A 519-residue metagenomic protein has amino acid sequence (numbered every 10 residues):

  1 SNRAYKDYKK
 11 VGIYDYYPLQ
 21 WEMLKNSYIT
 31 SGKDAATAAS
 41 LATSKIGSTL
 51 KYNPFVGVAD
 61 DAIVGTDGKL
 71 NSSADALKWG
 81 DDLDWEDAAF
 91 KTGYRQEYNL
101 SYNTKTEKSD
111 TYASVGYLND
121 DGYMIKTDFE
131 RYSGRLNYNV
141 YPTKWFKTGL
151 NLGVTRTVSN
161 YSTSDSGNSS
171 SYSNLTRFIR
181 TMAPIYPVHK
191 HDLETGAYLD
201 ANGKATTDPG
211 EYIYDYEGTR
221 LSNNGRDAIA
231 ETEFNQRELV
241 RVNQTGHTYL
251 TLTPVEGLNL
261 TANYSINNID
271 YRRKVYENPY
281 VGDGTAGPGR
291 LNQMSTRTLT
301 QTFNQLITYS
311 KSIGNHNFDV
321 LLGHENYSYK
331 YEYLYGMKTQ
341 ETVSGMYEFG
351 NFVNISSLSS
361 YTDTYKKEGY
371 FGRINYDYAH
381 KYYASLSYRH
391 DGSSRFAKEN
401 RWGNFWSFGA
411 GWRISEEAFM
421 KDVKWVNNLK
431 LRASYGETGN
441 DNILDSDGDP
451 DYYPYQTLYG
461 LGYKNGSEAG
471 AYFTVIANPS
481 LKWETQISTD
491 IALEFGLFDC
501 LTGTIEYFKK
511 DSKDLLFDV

Functional and structural regions predicted by a protein language model:
S1-I125, D165, H189-E238, N243 (+2 more regions): Residues embedded in well-ordered regular secondary structure
N2-D7, T157-Y161, N440-N442: A short beta-to-alpha transition loop/helix N-cap that caps and shapes the active-site region
K9-K10, Y161-S164, L334-Y335, D445-D447: Short aromatic-enriched loop/helix-cap "lid" or pocket-rim segments at secondary-structure transitions that line
A74-K78, S101, T181-P184, V188 (+2 more regions): Extended, compositionally biased low-complexity polar/Lys-Gly-rich tracts and adjacent boundary/linker regions are
R131, N137-F146, N151-R156, E217-E277 (+1 more regions): Extracellular/periplasmic, surface-exposed regions of secreted and cell-surface proteins
S159-I185: Low-complexity intrinsically disordered tracts that form flexible linkers/tails across taxa
S162-S169, P279-Y280, M420-V426: Short, glycine/acidic-rich hinge or "gate" loops at secondary-structure transitions that mediate conformational
G282-G284: Intrinsically disordered, compositionally biased low-complexity regions
